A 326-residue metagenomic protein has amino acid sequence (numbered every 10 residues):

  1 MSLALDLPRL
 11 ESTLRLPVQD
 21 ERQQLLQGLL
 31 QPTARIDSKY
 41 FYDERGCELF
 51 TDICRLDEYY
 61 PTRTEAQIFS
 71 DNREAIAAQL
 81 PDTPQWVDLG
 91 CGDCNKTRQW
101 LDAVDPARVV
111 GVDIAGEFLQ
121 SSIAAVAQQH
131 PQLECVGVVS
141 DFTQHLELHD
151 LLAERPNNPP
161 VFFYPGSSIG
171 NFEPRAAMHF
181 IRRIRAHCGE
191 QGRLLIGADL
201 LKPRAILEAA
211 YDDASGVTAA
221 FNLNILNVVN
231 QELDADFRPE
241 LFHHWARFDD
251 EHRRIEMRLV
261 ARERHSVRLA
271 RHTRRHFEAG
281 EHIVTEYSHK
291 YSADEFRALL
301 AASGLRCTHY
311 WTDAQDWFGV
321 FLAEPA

Functional and structural regions predicted by a protein language model:
M1-Y40, C47: N-terminal auxiliary segments of SAM/dcSAM-dependent transferases
A34-L80: Class I SAM-dependent methyltransferase Rossmann-like catalytic core, especially the SAM/SAH-binding loop
T83-G92: Conserved class I S-adenosyl-L-methionine
D93-D105: Conserved SAM-binding loop of SAM-dependent methyltransferases across substrates and taxa, primarily the Class I
A115-G116: Conserved SAM/SAH-binding beta-strand->alpha-helix loop
M178-E190: A short glycine-rich, Lys/Arg-flanked "PGG" loop and its adjoining helix->strand segment in the class I
H187-L201: Conserved beta-strand signature within the Rossmann-like core of class I S-adenosyl-L-methionine
E208-H289, R297-S303: Substrate-binding/catalytic lobe of Class I Rossmann-like enzymes that use SAM or dcSAM, i.e., the mid-to-C-terminal
